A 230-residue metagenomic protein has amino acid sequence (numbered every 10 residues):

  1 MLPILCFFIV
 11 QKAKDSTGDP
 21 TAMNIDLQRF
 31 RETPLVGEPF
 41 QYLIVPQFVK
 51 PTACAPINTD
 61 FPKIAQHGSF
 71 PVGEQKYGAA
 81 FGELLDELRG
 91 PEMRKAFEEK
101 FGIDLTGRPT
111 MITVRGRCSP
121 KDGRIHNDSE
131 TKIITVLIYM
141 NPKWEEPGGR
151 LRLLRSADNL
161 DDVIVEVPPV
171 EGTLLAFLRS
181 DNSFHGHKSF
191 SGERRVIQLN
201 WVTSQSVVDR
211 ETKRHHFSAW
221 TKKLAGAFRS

Functional and structural regions predicted by a protein language model:
I4-S230: Fe(II)/2-oxoglutarate oxygenase catalytic core
